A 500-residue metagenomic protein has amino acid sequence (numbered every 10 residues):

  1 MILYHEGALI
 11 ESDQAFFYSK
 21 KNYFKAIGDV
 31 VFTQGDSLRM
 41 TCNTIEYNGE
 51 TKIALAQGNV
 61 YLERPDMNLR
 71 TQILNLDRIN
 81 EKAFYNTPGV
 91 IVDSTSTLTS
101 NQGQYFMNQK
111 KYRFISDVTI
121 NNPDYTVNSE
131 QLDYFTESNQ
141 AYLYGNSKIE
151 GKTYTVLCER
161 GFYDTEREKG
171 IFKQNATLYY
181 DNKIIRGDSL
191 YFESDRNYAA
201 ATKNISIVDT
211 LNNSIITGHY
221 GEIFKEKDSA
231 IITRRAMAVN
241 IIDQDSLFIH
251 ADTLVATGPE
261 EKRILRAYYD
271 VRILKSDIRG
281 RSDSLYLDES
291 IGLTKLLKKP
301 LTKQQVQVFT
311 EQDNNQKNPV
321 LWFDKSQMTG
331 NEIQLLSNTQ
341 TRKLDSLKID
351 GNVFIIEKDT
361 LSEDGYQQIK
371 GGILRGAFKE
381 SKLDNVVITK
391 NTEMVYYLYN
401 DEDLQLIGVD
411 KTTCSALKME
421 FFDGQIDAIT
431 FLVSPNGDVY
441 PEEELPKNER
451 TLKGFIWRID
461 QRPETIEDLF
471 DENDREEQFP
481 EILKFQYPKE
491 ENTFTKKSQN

Functional and structural regions predicted by a protein language model:
M1-N500: N-terminal amphipathic/hydrophobic interface segments
